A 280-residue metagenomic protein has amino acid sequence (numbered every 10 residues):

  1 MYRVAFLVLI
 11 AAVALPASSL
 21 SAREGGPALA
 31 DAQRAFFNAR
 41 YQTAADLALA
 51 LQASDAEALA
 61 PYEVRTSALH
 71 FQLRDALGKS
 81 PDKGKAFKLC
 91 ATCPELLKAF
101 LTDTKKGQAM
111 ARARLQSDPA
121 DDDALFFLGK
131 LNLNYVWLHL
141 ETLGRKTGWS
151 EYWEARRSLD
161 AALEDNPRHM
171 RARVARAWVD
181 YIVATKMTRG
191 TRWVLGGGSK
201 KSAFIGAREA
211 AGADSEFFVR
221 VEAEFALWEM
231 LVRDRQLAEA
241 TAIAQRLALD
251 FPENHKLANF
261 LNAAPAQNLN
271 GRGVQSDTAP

Functional and structural regions predicted by a protein language model:
M1-Y2: N-terminal secretory signal peptides that target proteins for export/translocation
A5-P16: Bacterial N-terminal signal peptides
P16-E24: Boundary at the C-terminal end of the N-terminal hydrophobic targeting segment
E24-P27, R34-A48, E57, R65-A120 (+3 more regions): Short coil/linker segments at helix-helix boundaries
S54: Helix-loop segments that flank and shape redox-cofactor active sites
A60: Acidic donor-binding loop at a coil-to-helix junction in glycosyltransferase catalytic cores that engages
F217-V219, M230, R235, T241-P280: Terminal, low-structured helical/coil segments at or just beyond the last alpha-helical repeat
